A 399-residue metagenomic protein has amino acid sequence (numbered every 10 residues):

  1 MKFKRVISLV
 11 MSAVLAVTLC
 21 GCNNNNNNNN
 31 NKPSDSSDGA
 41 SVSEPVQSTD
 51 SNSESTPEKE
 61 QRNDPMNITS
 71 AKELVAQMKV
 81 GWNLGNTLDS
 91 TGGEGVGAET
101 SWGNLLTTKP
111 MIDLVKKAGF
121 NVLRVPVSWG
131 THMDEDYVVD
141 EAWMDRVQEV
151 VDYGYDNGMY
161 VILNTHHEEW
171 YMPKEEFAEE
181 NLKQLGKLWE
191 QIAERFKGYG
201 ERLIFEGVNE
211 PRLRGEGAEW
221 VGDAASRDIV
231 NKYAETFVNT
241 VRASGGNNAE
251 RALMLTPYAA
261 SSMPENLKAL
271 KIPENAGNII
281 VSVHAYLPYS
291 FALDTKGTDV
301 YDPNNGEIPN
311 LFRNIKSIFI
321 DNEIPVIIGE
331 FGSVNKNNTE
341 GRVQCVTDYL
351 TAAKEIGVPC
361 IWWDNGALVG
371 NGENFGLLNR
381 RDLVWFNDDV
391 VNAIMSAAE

Functional and structural regions predicted by a protein language model:
T18-G21: C-terminal motif of bacterial Sec signal peptides marking the signal peptidase cleavage site
N23-E54: Short, low-complexity, disordered segments immediately C-terminal to signal peptides in bacterial exported proteins
E44, N52-V122: N-terminal carbohydrate-binding accessory modules
D64, G103-V122, M133, Y137-H166 (+2 more regions): An active-site-proximal structural segment forming one wall of the substrate-binding cleft that immediately precedes
L84-T107, D134-V139, F177, S290-I308 (+1 more regions): Acidic/histidine-rich helix-loop elements that form or flank divalent-metal/phosphate-binding sites at the catalytic
L106-S128, F312-F319, P359: Catalytic domains of carbohydrate-active enzymes, especially glycoside hydrolases
K183-G297, R313-V334, E355-I356: Active-site region of glycoside hydrolase catalytic domains
P309-F386, V391-N392: Substrate-binding cleft of secreted/luminal carbohydrate-active enzymes
